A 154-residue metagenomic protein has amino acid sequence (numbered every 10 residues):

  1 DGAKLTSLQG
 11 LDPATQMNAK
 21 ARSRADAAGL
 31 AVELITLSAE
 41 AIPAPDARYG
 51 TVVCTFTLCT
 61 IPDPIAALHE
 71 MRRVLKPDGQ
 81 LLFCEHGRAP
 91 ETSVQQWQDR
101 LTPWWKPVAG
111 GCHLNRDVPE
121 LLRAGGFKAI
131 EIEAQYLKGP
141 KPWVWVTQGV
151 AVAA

Functional and structural regions predicted by a protein language model:
D1-A41: Class I SAM-dependent methyltransferase SAM/SAH-binding core
L37-V52: A short acidic, Gly/Pro-enriched loop at the edge of an enzyme's catalytic core that lines a small-molecule cofactor
G50-D63: A short SAM/SAH-binding and catalytic strip from SAM-dependent methyltransferases
I65-P77: A short glycine-rich, Lys/Arg-flanked "PGG" loop and its adjoining helix->strand segment in the class I
D78-H86: Conserved beta-strand signature within the Rossmann-like core of class I S-adenosyl-L-methionine
H86-E91, L137: Short "lid" loop at the C-terminus of a central beta-strand within the Rossmann-like core of SAM-dependent
G110-G126: Short alpha-helix
I132-A154: Core SAM-dependent methyltransferase catalytic element
